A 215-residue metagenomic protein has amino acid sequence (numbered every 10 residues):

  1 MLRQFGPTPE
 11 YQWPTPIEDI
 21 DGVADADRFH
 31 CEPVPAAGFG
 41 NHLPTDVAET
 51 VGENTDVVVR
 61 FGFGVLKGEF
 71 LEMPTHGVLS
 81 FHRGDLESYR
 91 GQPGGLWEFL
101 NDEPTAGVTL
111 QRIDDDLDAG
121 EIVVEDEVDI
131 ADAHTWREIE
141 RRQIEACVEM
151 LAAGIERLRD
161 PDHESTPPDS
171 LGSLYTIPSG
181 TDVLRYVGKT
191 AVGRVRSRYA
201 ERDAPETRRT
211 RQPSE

Functional and structural regions predicted by a protein language model:
M1-E215: One-carbon transfer enzymes
